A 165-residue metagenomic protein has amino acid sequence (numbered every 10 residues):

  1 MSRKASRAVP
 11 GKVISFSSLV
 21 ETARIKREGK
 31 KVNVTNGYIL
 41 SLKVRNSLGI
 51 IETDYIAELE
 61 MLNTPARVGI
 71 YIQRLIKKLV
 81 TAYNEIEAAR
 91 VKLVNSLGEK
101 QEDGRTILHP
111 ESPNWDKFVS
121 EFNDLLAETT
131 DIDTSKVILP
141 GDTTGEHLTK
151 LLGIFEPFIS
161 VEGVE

Functional and structural regions predicted by a protein language model:
M1-K31: Short Lys/Arg-rich cationic patches that frequently serve as NLS/NoLS or arginine-rich RNA/DNA-binding motifs
K12, T64-Y71, L75-K78, A82 (+3 more regions): Non-membrane alpha-helical secondary structure
L19, R45-S47, V164: Generic structural motif
E21, M61, K150-I154: Generic detector of low-complexity/intrinsically disordered segments and short hydrophobic N-terminal stretches
N33-V94: N-terminal interaction modules that seed assembly of large macromolecular complexes
N84-E165: Low-complexity intrinsically disordered segments
